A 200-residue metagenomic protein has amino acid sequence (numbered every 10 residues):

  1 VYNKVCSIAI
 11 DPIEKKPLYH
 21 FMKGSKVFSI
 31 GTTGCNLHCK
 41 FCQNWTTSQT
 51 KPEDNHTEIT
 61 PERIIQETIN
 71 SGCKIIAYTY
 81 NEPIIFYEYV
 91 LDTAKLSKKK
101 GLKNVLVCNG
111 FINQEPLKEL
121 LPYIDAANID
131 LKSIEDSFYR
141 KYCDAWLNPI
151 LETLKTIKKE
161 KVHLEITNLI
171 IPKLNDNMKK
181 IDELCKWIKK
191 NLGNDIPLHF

Functional and structural regions predicted by a protein language model:
V1-G31, W45-Q49: N-terminal [4Fe-4S]-dependent radical SAM core
C35, C39-C42: Short cysteine clusters
C35, T47, K132-I134: Short connector loops/turns at beta-strand edges and beta->alpha or beta->beta junctions
F41, T50-E53, Y87, N177: Generic domain-boundary/flexible-linker signal
Q43-T50, S71-K74: Gly-rich Lys/Arg/Thr-decorated short loops/hinges at beta-loop-alpha junctions or inter-strand turns that position
T47-T57, K99: A short alpha->loop->secondary-structure connector
E58-F200: Conserved AdoMet/S-adenosylmethionine-binding subsite of the radical SAM
